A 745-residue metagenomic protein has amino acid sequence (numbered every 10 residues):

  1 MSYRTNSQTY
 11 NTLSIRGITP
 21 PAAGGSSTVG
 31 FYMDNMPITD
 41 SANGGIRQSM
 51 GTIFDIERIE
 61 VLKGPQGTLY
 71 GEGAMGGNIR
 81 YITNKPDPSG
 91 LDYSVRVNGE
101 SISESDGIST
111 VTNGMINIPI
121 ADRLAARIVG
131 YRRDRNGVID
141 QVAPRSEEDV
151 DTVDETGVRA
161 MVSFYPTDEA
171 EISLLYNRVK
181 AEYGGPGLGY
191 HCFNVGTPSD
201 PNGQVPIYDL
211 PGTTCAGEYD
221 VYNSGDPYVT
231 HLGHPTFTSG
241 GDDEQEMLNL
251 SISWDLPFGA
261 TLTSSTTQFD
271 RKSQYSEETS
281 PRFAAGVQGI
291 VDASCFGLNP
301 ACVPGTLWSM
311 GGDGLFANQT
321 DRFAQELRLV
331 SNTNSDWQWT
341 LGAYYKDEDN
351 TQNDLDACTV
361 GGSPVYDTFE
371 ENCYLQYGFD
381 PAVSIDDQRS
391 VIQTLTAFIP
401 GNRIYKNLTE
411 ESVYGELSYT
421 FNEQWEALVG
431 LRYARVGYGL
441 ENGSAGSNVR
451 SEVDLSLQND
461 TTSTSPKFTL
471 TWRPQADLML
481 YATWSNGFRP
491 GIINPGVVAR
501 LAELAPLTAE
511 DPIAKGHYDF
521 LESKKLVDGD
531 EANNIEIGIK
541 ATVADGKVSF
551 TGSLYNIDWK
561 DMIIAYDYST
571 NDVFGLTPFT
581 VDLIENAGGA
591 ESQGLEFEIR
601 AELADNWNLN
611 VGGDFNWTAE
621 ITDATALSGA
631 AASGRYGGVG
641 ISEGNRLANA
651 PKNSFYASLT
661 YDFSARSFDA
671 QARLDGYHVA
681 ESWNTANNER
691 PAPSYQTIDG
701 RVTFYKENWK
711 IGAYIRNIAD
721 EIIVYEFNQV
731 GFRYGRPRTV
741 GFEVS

Functional and structural regions predicted by a protein language model:
M1-M36, E57: Extracytoplasmic beta-strand/coil segments of soluble accessory domains associated with Gram-negative outer-membrane
T12-R16, V29-D34, R47-S49, A74-V97 (+1 more regions): N-terminal periplasmic accessory domains that precede and gate Gram-negative outer-membrane beta-barrel machines
M36-K63: Short acidic/polar hinge/loop motifs at secondary-structure boundaries that mediate gating or recognition
E104-P186, C192-N194, S199-Y208, E246-L248 (+5 more regions): Transmembrane beta-barrel wall of Gram-negative outer-membrane proteins
N113, S251-P257, T261-T267, K272-T279 (+6 more regions): Membrane-embedded beta-barrel scaffold of Gram-negative outer-membrane proteins
S163-T167, L329-N332, G342-K346, I404-I557 (+2 more regions): Structural signature of Gram-negative outer-membrane beta-barrels, strongest in the C-terminal barrel of TonB-dependent
S363, D558, G676-T685, T703-S745: C-terminal beta-signal and adjacent terminal beta-strands/loops of Gram-negative outer-membrane beta-barrel proteins
E423-A427, S549-D558, F579-T685: Gram-negative outer-membrane beta-barrel transporters
